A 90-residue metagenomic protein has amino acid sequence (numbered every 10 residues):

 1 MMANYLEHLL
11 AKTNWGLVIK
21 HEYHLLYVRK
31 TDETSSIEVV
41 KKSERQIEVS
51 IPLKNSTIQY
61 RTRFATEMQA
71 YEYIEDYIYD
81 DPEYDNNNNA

Functional and structural regions predicted by a protein language model:
M1-D32, T57-R61: Negatively charged, low-complexity tracts enriched in Asp/Glu with abundant Ser/Thr
N14, D32-S35, I51, R63 (+1 more regions): N-terminal compositionally biased, intrinsically disordered segments and leader/signal-like regions
S36-I58: Short aromatic-glycine-(Arg/Gly/Cys) micro-motifs in beta-strand/loop hairpins
I51-K54, A65-D81: A short, charged, amphipathic alpha-helix used as a generic interaction element across diverse proteins
P82-A90: Short acidic DE-rich linear segments
